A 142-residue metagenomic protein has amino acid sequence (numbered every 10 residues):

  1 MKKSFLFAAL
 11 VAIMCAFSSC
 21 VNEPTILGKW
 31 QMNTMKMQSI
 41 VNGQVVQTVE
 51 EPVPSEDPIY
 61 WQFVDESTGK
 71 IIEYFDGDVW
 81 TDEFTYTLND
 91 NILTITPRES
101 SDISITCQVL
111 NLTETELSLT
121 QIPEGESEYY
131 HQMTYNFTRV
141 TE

Functional and structural regions predicted by a protein language model:
M1-S19: Sec-dependent bacterial lipoprotein signal peptides
C20-E83, N89-E142: Lipid interaction determinants
